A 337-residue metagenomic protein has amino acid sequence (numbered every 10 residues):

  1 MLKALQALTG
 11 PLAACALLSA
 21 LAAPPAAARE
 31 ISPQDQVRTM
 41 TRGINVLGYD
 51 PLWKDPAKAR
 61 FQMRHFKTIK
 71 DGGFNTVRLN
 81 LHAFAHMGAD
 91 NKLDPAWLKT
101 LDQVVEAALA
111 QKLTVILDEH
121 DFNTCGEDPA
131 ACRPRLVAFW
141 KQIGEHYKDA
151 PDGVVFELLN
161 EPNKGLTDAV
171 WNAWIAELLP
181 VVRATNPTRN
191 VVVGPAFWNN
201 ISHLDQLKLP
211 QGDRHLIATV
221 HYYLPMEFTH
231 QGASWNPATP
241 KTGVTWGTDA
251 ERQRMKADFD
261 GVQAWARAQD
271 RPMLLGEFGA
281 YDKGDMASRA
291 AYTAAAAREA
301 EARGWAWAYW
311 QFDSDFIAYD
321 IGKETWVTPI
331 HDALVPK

Functional and structural regions predicted by a protein language model:
M1-A13: Bacterial N-terminal signal peptides that target proteins for export
G10-A22: Hydrophobic helical h-region of N-terminal Sec-dependent signal peptides in bacterial secretory/periplasmic proteins
A23-A28: Sec/Tat signal peptide C-region and signal peptidase I cleavage site
I31-N190, P195-D205, H215, F316 (+1 more regions): Active-site mouth of glycoside hydrolases
A96, R133-L136, K208-G212, W235-P237 (+3 more regions): Short, hinge-like loop/turn segments at secondary-structure boundaries
C132, R254-M255: Alpha-helical scaffold elements lining the catalytic groove of polysaccharide deacetylases
V137-E251, A257-A280, A302-A308: Active-site region of glycoside hydrolase catalytic domains
D285-K337: Aromatic-rich peripheral "rim/lid" segments of glycoside hydrolase catalytic domains that contact and position glycan
